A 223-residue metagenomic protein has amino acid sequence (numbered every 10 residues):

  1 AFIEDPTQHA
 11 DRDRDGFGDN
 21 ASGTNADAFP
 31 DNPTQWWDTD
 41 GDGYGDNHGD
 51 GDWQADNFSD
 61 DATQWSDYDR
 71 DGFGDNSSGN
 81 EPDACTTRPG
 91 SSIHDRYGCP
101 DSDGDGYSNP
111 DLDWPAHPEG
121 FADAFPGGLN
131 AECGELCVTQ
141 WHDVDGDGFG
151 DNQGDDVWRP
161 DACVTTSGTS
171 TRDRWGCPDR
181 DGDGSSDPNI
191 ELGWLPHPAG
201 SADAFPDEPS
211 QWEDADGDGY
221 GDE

Functional and structural regions predicted by a protein language model:
A1-E223: Extracellular calcium-associated, cysteine-rich motifs in secreted modular proteins
